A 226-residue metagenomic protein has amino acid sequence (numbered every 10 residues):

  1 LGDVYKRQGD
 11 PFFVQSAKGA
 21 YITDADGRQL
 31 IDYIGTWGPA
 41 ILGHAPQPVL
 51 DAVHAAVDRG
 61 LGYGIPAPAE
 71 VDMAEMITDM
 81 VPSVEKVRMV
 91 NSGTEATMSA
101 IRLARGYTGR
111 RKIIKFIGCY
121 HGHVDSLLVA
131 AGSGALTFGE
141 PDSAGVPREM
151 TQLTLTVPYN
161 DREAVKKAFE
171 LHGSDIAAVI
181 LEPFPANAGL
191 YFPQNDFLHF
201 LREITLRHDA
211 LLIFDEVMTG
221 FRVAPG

Functional and structural regions predicted by a protein language model:
L1-Y5: Short, small-residue-biased leader/transition segments that mark boundaries at the very start of proteins
V14-K18: Short, small/polar residue-rich loop motifs at catalytic or cofactor-binding pockets
D24-A25: Short, acidic, Ser/Thr-enriched surface-loop or helix-capping motifs
R28, A178, L211-L212: Hydrophobic "anchor" residues on beta-strands that sit immediately upstream of conserved functional sites
Q29-R111: Glycine-rich loop-to-alpha-helix module at the N-terminal edge of alpha/beta enzyme cores
E75-A177: PLP-dependent aspartate aminotransferase-fold enzymes
G173-L190: Short acidic, glycine-rich surface-loop motifs adjacent to enzyme active sites
Y191-A224: Catalytic PLP-binding core of fold-type I/II PLP enzymes
